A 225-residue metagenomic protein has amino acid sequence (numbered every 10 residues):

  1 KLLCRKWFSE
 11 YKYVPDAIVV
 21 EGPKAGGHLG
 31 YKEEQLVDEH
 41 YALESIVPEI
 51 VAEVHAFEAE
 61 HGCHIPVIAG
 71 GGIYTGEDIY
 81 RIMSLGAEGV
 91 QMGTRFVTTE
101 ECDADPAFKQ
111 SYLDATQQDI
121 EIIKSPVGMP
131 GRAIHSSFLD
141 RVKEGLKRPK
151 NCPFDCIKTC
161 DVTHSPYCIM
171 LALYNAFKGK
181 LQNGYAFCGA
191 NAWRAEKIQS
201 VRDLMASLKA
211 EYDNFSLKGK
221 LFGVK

Functional and structural regions predicted by a protein language model:
K1-G27, E33, V37: Conserved alpha/beta-domain cores
K24-H64, I68, Y74-K225: Conserved active-site-proximal phosphate/metal-binding subdomains
